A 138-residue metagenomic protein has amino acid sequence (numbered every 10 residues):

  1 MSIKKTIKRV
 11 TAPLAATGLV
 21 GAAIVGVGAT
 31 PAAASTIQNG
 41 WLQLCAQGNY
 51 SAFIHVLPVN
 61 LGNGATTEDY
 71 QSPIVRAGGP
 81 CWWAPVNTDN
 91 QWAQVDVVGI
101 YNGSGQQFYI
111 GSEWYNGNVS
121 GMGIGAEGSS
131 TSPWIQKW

Functional and structural regions predicted by a protein language model:
M1-C45: N-terminal prepro-regions of secreted/extracellular proteins
A33-W138: Post-signal peptide N-terminal regions of Sec-secreted extracellular proteins
